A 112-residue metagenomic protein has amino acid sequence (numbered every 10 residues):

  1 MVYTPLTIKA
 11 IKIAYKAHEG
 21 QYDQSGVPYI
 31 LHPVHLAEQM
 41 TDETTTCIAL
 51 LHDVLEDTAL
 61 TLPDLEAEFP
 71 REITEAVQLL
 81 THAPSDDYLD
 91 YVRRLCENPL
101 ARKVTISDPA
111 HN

Functional and structural regions predicted by a protein language model:
M1-N112: Active-site helical microenvironments for divalent-metal-assisted chemistry
